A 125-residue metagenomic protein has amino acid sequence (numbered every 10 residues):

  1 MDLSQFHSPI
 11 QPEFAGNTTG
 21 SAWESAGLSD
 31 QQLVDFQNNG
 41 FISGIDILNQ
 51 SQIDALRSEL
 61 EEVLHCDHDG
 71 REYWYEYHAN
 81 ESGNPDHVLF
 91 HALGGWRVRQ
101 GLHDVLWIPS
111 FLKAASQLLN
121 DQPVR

Functional and structural regions predicted by a protein language model:
M1-N38, I45-R125: Non-heme Fe(II)-dependent double-stranded beta-helix
